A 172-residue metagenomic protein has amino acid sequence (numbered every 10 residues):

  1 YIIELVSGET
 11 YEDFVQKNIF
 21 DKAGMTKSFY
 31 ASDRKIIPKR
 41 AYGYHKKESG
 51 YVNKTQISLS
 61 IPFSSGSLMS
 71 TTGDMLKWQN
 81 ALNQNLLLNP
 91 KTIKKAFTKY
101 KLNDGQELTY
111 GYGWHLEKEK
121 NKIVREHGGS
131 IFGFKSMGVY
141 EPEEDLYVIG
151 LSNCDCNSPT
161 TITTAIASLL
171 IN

Functional and structural regions predicted by a protein language model:
Y1, L5-G43, L87: Active-site helix/loop module of the DD-peptidase/beta-lactamase fold, centered on the serine-lysine SxxK catalytic
S7-K17, D21, K47-N172: Catalytic loop of the DD-peptidase/beta-lactamase superfamily, centered on the K-T-G motif and neighboring
